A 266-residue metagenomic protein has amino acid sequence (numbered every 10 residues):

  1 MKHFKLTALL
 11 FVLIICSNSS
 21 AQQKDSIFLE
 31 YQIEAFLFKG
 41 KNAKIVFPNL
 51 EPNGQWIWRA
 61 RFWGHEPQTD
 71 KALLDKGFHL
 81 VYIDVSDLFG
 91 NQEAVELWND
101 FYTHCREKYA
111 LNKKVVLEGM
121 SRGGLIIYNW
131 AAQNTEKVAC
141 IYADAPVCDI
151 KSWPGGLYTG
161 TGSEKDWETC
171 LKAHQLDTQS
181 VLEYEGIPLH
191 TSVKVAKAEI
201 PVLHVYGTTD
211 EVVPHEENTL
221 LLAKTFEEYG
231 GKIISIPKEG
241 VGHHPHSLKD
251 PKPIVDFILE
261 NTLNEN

Functional and structural regions predicted by a protein language model:
M1-Q23, N266: Bacterial Sec-dependent N-terminal signal peptides
A21-P52, T159-L171, N266: A domain-start/cap signature at the N-terminus of enzymes
F47, N53-F62: Short beta-strand element of the alpha/beta-hydrolase
H65-V81: Short amphipathic alpha-helix adjacent to the substrate-entry channel of hydrolases
F89-A110, N129: Alpha/beta-hydrolase active-site loop
E107-K108, K113-G162: Primarily recognizes the serine-hydrolase "nucleophile elbow" in alpha/beta-hydrolase and SGNH/GDSL folds
G155, T159-L220, K224-E227: The feature captures the conserved acid-bearing segment of alpha/beta-hydrolase catalytic domains
E216-N266: C-terminal catalytic histidine-bearing segment of alpha/beta-hydrolase fold enzymes
